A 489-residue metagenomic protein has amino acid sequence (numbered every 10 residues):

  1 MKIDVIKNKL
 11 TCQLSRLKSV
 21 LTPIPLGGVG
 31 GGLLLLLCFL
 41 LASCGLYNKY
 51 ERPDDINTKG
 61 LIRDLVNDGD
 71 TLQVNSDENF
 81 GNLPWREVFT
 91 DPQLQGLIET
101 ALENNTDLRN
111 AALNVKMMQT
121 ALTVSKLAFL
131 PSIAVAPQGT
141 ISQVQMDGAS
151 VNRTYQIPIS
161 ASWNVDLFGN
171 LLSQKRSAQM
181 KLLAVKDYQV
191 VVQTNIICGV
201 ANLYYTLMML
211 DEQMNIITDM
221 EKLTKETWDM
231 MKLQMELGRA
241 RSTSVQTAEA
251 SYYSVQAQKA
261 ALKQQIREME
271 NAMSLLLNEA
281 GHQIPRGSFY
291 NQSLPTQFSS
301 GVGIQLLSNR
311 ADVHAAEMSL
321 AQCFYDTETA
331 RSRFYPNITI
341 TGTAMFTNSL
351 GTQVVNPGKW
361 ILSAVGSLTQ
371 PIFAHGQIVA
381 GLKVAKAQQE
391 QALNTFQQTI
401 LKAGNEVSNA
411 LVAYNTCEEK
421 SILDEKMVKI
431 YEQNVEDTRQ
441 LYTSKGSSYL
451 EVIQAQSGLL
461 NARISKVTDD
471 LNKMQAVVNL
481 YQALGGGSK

Functional and structural regions predicted by a protein language model:
L26-G28: Glycine-biased, low-complexity coil/linker segments
G31-A42: Bacterial N-terminal signal peptides
C44-V66, E99-D166, C198, I266-I284 (+5 more regions): A small-residue-enriched
D70-T100: Regulatory alphaC helix of protein kinase catalytic domains
K126-L127, V165-Q193, T243, T247 (+6 more regions): Sec/SRP-type N-terminal targeting helices
M180, D187-V302, A413, C417 (+3 more regions): Periplasmic alpha-helical coiled-coil/stalk elements that build and connect Gram-negative outer-membrane
M235-R239, Y442-G446, A483-G487: A short glycine-centered flexible hinge/capping loop motif at secondary-structure junctions
